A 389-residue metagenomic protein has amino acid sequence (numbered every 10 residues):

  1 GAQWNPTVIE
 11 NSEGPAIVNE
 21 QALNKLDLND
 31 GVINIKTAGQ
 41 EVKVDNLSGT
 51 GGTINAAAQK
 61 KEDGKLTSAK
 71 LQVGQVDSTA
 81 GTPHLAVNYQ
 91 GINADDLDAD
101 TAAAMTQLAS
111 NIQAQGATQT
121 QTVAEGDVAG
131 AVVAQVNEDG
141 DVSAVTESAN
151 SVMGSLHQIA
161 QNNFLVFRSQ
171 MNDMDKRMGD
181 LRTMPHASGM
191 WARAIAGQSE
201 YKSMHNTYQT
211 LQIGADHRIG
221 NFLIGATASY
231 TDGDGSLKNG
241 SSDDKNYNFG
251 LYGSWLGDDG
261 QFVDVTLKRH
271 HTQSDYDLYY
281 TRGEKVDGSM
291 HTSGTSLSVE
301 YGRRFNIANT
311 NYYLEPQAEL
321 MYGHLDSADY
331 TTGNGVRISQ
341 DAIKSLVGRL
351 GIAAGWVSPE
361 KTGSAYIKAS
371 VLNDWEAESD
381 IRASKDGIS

Functional and structural regions predicted by a protein language model:
G1-S110: Extracellular beta-strand/loop-rich repeat segments of large surface/secreted proteins
T67-A69, Q209-L211, I224, Y247-F249 (+3 more regions): One face of beta-strands
N88-S199: Interface/linker segment at the passenger-translocator junction of Type V secretion outer-membrane proteins
D98-Q113, N206-F222, R337-S345: Short secondary-structure subsegments characteristic of cysteine-rich extracellular domains
S148-A308: Outer membrane beta-barrel translocator domains of Type V secretion systems
K238, D275-Y279, D326-N334, A377-A383: Outer-membrane beta-barrel and related beta-rich outer-membrane complex signature in Gram-negative bacteria
G250, S254, S339-S389: Outer membrane beta-barrel transmembrane domains
L314, E319-L325: Solvent-exposed flexible segments
